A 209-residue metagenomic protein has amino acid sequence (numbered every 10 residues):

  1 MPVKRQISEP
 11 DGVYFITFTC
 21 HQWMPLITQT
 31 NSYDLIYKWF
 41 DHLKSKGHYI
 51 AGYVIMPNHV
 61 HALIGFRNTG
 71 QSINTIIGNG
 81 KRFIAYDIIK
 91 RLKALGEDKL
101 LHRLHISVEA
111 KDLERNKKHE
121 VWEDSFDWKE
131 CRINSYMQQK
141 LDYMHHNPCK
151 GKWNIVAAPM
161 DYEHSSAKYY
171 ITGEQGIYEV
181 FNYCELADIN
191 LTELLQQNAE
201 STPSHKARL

Functional and structural regions predicted by a protein language model:
M1-L209: Short catalytic/metal-binding and nucleic-acid-binding patches
